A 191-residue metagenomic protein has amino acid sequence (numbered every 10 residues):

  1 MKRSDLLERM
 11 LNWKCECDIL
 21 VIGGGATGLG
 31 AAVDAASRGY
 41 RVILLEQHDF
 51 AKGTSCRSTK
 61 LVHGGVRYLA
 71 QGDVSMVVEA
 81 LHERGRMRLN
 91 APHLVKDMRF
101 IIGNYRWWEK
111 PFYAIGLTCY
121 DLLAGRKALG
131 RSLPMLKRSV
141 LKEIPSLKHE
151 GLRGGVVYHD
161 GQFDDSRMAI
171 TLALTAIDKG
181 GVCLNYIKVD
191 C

Functional and structural regions predicted by a protein language model:
M1-I19, D34-R38: Extreme N-terminal leader/targeting segments of oxidoreductases
G23-G25, Q47: Glycine-rich Rossmann-fold phosphate-binding loop(s) that bind the pyrophosphate of adenine dinucleotide cofactors
G28-L29: N-terminal Rossmann-fold NAD(P) dinucleotide-binding loop
A32, A36-S37, T175-I177: Gly/Ala-rich phosphate-binding loop of Rossmann-like dinucleotide-binding domains, activating on the conserved
A36-C56: Glycine-rich FAD pyrophosphate-binding loop
T59-E143: Dinucleotide-binding Rossmann-like beta1-alpha1 core, especially the glycine-rich loop that anchors the ADP
V156-C191: Helical element adjacent to the flavin cofactor pocket in flavoenzyme catalytic cores
